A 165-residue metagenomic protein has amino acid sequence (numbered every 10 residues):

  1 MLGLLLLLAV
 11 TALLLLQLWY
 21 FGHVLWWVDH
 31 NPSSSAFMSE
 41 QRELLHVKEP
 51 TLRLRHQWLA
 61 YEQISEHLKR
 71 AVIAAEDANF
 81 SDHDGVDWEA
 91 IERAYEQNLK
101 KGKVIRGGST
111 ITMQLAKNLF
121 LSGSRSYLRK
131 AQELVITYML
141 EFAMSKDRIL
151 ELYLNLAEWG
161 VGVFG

Functional and structural regions predicted by a protein language model:
M1-G165: Juxtamembrane regions of bacterial inner-membrane/periplasmic proteins, predominantly the peptidoglycan biogenesis
